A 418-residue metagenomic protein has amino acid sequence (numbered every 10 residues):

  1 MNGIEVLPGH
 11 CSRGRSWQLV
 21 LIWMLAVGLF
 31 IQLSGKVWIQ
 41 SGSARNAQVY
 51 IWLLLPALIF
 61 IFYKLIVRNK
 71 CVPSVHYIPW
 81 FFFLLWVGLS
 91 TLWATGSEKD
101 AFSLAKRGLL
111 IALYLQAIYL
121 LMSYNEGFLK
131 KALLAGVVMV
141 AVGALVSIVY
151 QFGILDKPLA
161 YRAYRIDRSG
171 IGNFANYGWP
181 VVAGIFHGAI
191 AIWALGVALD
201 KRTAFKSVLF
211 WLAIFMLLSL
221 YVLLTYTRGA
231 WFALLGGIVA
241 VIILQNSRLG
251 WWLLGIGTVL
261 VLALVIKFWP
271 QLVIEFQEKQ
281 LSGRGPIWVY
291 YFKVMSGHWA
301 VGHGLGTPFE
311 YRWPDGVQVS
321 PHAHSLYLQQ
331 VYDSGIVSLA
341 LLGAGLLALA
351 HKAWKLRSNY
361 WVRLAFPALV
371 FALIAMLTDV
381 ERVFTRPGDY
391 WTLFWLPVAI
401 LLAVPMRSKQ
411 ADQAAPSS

Functional and structural regions predicted by a protein language model:
M1-K64, L85-W93, A372-T378: N-terminal signal-anchor transmembrane segment
C11-W17, F62-I78, V197-A213, Q245-L253 (+1 more regions): Membrane-interface helix-loop-helix junctions at transmembrane boundaries of multi-pass membrane enzymes, predominantly
I51, H76-L85, E98-L121, K131-A141: Aromatic-anchored transmembrane helix interface
G88, L113, K130-Y161, A175-L244 (+1 more regions): Alpha-helical transmembrane segments of multi-pass inner-membrane proteins
L145-I154, I242-Q280, F292-G297: A membrane-periplasm/extracellular boundary helix in multi-pass inner-membrane enzymes that assemble envelope glycans
P270-S334: Long extracytoplasmic/lumenal interhelical loops at the membrane interface of multi-pass membrane proteins
I336-L373, M406: Hydrophobic transmembrane alpha-helices and their immediate junctions
A365-A375, E381-S418: Transmembrane alpha-helices of multi-pass inner-membrane enzymes
